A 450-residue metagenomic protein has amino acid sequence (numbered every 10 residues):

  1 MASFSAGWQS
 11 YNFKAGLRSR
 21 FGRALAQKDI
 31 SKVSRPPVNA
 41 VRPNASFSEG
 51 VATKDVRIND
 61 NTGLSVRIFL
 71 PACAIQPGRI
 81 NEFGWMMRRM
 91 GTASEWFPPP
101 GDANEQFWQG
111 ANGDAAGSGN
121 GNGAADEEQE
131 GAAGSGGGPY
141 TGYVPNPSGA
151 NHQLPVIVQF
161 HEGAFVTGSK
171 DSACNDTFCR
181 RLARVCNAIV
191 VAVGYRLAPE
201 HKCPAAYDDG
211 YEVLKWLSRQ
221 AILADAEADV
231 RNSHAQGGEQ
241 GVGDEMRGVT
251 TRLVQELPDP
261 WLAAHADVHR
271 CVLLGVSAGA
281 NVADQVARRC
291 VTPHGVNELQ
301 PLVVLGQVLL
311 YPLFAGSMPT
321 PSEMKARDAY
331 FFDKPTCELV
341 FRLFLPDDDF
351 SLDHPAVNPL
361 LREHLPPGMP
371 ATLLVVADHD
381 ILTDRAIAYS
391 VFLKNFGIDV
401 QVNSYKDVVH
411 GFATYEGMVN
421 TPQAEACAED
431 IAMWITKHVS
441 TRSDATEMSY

Functional and structural regions predicted by a protein language model:
M1-K32, P36: Cytosolic, low-complexity regulatory segments enriched in Ser/Pro/Gly with interspersed Lys/Arg in eukaryotic signaling
A2, W8-N12, G16, R42 (+2 more regions): Alpha/beta-hydrolase superfamily serine-hydrolase fold, recognizing
